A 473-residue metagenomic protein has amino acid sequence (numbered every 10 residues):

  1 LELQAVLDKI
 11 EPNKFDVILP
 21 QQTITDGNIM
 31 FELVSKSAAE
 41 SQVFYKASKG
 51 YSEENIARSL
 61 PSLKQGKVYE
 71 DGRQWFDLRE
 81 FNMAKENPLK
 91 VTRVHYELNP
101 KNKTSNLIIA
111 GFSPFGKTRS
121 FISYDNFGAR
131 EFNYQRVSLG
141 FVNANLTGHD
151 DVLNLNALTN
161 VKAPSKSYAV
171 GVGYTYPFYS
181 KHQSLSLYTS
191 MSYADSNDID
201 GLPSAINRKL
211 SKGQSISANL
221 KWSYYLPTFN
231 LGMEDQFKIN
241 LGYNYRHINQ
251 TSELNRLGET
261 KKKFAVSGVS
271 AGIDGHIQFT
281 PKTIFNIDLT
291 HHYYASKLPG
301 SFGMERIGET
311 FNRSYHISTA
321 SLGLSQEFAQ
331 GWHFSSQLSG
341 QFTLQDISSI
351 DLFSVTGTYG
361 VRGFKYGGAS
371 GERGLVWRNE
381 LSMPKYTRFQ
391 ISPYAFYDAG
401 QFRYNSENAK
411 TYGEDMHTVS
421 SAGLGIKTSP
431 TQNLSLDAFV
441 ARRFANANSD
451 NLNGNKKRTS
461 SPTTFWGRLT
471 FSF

Functional and structural regions predicted by a protein language model:
E2-Q21, D26-M30, A39-S186, T228: Outer-membrane beta-barrel initiation region
Y96, I122-N126, L139, L153-T159 (+9 more regions): Transmembrane beta-barrel strands of outer-membrane/channel proteins
K103, N133-V137, K166-V170, K212-A218 (+6 more regions): Residues that define the transmembrane beta-barrel architecture of outer-membrane proteins
G116-K117, L146-V152, Y179-L185, P227-F237 (+5 more regions): Short loop/turn motifs that connect adjacent beta-strands in outer-membrane beta-barrel proteins
F141, L220, T428, N433-L434 (+1 more regions): Outer-membrane beta-barrel "beta-signal"
N143-N145, Y176, Y224-L226, G275-I277 (+5 more regions): Residue-level signature of outer-membrane beta-barrel architecture
T189-A218, Y224-Y225, F229-G232, A441-G454: Outer-membrane beta-barrel translocator/channel fold
N249-I391, F396-Y412, S449-N451, L469: C-terminal outer-membrane beta-barrel translocator/porin domains of Gram-negative envelope proteins and their
